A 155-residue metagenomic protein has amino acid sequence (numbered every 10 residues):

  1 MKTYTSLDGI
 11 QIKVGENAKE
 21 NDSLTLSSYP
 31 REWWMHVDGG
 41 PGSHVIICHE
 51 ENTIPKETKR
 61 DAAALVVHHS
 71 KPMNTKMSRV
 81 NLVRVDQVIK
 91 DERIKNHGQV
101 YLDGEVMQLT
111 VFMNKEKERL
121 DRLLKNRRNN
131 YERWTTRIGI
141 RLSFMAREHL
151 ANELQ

Functional and structural regions predicted by a protein language model:
M1-W134, G139, S143, H149-L150 (+1 more regions): Duplex nucleic acid-engaging cores and interfaces of nucleic-acid transaction enzymes
